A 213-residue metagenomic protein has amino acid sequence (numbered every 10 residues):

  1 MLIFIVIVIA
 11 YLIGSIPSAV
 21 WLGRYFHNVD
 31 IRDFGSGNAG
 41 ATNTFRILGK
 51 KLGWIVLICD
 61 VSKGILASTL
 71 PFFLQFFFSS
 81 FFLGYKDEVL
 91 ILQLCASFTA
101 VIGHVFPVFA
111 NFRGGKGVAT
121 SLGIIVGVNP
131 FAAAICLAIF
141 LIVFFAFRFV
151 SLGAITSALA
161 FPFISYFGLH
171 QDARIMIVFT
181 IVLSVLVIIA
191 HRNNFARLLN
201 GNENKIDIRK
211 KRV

Functional and structural regions predicted by a protein language model:
M1-F26: N-terminal signal-anchor transmembrane alpha helix
M1-V6, S68-C95, V126-A132, F167-F179: Helix-coil boundary and interhelical linker segments in multi-pass alpha-helical membrane proteins
A10-I13, A100-H104, F140-F144, L183-A190: Alpha-helical transmembrane segments of multi-pass membrane proteins
V20-G53, G114, A196-V213: Cytosolic, membrane-interface loops and tails of multi-pass inner-membrane proteins
V29-A41, F109-L122, F149-S157: Short, non-helical or kinked segments that cap or interrupt transmembrane helices
F45-K50, P71-Q75, T99, K116-F147 (+1 more regions): Interfacial segments of multi-pass membrane proteins
K50-Q75, Q93-V105: Alpha-helical membrane segments and adjacent membrane-interface helices in multi-pass membrane proteins
A134, V150-S157, D172-L183: Loop-to-transmembrane alpha-helix initiation sites
